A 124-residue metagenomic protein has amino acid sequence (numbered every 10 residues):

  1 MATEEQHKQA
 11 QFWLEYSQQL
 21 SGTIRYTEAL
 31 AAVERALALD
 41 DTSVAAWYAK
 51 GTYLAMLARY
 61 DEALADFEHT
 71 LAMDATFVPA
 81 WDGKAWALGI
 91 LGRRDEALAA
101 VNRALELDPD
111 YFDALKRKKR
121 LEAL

Functional and structural regions predicted by a protein language model:
M1-A2, E106-L124: Terminal, low-structured helical/coil segments at or just beyond the last alpha-helical repeat
M1-F12: TPR-adjacent "capping" and linker segments in tetratricopeptide-repeat scaffold/adaptor proteins
T23-R35, M56-H69, L91-R103: Structural signature of tandem alpha-helical TPR/SEL1-like repeats, specifically the intra-repeat loop/turn
